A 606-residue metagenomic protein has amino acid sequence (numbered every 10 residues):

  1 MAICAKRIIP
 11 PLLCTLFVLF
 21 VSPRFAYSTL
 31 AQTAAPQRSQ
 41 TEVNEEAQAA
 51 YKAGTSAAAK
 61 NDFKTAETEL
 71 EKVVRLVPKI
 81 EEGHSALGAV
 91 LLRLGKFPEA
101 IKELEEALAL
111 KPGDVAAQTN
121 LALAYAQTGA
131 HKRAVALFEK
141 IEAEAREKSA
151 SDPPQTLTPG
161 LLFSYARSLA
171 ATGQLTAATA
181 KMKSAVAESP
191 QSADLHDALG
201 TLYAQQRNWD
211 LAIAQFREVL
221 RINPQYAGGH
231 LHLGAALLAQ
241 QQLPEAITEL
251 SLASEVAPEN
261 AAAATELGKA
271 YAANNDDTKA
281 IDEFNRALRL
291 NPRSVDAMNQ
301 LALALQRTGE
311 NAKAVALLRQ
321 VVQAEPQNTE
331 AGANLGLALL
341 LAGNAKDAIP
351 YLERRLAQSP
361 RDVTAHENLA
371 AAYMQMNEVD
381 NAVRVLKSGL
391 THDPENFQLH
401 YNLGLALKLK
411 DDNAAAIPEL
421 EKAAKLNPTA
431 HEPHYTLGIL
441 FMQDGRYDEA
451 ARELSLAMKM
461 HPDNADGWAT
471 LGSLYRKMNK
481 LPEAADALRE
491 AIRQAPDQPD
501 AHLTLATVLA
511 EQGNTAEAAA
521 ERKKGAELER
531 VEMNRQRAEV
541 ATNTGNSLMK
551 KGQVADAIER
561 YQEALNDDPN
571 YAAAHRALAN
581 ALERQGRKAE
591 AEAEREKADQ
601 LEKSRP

Functional and structural regions predicted by a protein language model:
T33-A49, S149-T158, A526-A541: TPR-adjacent "capping" and linker segments in tetratricopeptide-repeat scaffold/adaptor proteins
E45-L76, S164-A171, T201, Q205 (+1 more regions): Alpha-helical segment of the N-proximal tetratricopeptide repeat
A47, E81-E82, V115-A116, S149 (+14 more regions): Helix-start (N-cap) detector for alpha-helical repeat units in TPR-like alpha-solenoids, especially tetratricopeptide
K60-K72, R93-E106, T128-A145, A170-S184 (+12 more regions): Structural signature of tandem alpha-helical TPR/SEL1-like repeats, specifically the intra-repeat loop/turn
L76, L110, E144, E188 (+12 more regions): Structural marker of alpha-solenoid helical repeat scaffolds
